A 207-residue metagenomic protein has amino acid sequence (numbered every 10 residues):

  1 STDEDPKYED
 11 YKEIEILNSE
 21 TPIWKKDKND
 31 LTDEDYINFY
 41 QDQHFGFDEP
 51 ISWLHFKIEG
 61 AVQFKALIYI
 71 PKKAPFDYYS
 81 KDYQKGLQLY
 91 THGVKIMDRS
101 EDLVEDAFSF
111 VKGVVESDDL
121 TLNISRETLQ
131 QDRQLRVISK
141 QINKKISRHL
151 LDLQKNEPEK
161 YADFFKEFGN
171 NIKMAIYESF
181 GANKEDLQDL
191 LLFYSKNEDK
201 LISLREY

Functional and structural regions predicted by a protein language model:
S1-Y207: Conserved GHKL (Bergerat-fold) ATPase module
